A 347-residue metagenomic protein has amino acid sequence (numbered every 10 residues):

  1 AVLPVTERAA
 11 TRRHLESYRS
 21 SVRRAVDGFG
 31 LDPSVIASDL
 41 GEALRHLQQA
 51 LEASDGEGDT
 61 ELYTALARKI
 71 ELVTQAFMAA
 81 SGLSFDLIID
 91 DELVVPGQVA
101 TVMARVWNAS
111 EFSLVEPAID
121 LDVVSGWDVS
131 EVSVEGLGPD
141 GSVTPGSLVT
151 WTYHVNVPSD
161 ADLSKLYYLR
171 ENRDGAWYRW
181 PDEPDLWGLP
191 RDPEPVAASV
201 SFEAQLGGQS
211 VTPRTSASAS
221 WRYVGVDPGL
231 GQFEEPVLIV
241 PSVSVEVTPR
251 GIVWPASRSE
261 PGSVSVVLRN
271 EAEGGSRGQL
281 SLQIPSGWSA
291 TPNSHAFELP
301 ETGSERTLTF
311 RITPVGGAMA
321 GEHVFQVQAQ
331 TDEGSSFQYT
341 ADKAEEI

Functional and structural regions predicted by a protein language model:
A1-I89, L93-V95, A100-W107: C-terminal accessory domains and tails appended to enzymatic cores
I88-I347: Long beta-sheet-rich domains in secretory-pathway and surface-associated proteins
